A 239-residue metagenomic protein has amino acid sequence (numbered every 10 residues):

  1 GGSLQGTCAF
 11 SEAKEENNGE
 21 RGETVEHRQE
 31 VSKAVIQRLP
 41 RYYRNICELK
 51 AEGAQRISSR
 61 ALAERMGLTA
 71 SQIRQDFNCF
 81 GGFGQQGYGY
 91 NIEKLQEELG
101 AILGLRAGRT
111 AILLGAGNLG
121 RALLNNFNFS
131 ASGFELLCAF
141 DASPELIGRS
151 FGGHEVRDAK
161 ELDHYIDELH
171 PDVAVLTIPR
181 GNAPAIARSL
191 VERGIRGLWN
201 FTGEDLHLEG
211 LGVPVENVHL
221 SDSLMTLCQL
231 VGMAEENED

Functional and structural regions predicted by a protein language model:
G2-C8: Extreme N-terminal basic, low-complexity initiation segments that serve as generic localization/processing leaders
F10-Q55: Extreme N-terminal segment that seeds HTH/winged-HTH DNA-binding domains in transcriptional regulators
C47-K50, H154-D239: Phosphate-bearing ligand-interacting subdomains that bind or position ATP/ADP/UDP/GDP/NAD(P) or nucleotide-linked
R56, R60, R65-R109: HTH-adjacent hinge/linker in prokaryotic transcriptional regulators
A116: Glycine-rich Rossmann-fold phosphate-binding loop(s) that bind the pyrophosphate of adenine dinucleotide cofactors
L119: Hydrophobic/small residue at the entry helix of a nucleotide-binding pocket
S132-G152: NAD(P)-binding Rossmann-fold cofactor-contacting core
